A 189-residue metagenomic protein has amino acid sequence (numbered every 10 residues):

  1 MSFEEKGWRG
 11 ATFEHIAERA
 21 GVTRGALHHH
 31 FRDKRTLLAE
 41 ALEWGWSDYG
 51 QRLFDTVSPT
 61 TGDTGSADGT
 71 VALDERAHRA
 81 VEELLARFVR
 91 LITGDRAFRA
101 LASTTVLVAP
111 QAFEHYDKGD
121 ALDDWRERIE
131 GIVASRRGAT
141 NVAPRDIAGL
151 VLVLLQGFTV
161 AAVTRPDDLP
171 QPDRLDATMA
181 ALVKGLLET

Functional and structural regions predicted by a protein language model:
S2-T36, E40: Helix-turn-helix
H28-F31, R90, T104-A112: Short helix-capping/turn signature of helix-turn-helix
A41-E83: Amphipathic alpha-helical linker/stalk segments
G50-D55, R79-E83, G94-A100, Q111-G138 (+2 more regions): Amphipathic alpha-helical packing segments from all-alpha helical-bundle domains
T56, T60, A102, V106-A109 (+1 more regions): Secondary-structure edge/capping motif, primarily at the C-terminal ends of alpha-helices and the immediately following
R90-G94, Q111, H115, A148-P170 (+1 more regions): Amphipathic C-terminal alpha-helical segment
